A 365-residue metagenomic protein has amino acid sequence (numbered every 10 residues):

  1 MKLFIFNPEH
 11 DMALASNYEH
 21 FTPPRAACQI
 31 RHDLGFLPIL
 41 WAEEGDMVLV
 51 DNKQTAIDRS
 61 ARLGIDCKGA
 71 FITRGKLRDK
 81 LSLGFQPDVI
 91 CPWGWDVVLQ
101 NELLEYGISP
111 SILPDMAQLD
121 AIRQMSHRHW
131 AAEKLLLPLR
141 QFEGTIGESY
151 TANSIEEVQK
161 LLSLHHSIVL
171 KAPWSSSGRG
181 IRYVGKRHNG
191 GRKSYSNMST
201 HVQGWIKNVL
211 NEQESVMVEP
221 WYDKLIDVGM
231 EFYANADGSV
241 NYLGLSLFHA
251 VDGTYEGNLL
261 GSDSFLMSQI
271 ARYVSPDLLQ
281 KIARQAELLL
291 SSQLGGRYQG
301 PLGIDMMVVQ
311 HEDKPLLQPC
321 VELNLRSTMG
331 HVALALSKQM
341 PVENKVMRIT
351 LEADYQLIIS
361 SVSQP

Functional and structural regions predicted by a protein language model:
M1-D46: N-terminal-proximal low-complexity accessory segments that begin disordered and transition into the first
C28-W41, L49-K160, S176: Conserved N-proximal alpha/beta basic substrate-recognition cap immediately N-terminal to, or forming the N-lobe
E148-S149, S167-V202, G229, G253-Q269: Glycine-rich phosphate-binding loop of ATP-grasp-fold ATP-dependent ligases
L162-G185, I206-K224, I304, E322: ATP-grasp fold ATP-binding core
N197-E256, M307-C320: Phosphate-binding site of ATP-dependent enzymes
N211-Q213, P220-D223, Y242, T254-P315 (+2 more regions): A long amphipathic alpha-helix within ATP-dependent nucleotide-binding catalytic cores
F232-L288, N324-I349: ATP-dependent carboxylate/phosphate-activation module, predominantly the ATP-grasp catalytic core and closely related
Q339-P365: Charge-rich, low-complexity intrinsically disordered segments
